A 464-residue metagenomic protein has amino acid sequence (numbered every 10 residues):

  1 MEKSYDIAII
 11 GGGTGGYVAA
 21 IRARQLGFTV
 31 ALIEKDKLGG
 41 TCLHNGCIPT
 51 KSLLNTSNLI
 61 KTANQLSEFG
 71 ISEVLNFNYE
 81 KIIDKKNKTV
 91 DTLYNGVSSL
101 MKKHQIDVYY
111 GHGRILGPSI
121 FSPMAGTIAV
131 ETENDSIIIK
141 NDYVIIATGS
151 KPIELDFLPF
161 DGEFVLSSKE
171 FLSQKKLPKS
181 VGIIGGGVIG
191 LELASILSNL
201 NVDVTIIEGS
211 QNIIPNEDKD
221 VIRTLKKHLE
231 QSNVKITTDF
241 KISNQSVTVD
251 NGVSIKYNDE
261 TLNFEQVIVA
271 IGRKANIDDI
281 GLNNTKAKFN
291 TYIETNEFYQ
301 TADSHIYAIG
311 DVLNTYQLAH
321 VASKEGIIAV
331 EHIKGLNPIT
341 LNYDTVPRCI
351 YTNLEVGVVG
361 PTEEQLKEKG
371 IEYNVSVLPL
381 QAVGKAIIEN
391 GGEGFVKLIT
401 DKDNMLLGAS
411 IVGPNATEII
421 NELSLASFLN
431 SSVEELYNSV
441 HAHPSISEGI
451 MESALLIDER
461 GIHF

Functional and structural regions predicted by a protein language model:
E2-K3, H44-N45, P49-N141, E217-N244 (+1 more regions): N-terminal Rossmann-like dinucleotide/flavin-binding domain of flavoprotein oxidoreductases that bind FAD/FMN
I7, T14-L93, I196-N216, D344: Beta1-alpha1 glycine-rich phosphate/pyrophosphate-binding loop at the start of Rossmann-like nucleotide-binding domains
A8-G15, A19-D36, T41, I48 (+4 more regions): Flexible, glycine-rich terminal cap/loop adjacent to redox cofactors in electron-transfer oxidoreductases
A8-I10, G113, I138-G149, I183-I184 (+2 more regions): Short hydrophobic core segments
C47, Y143-D203, I207, N283-A302: Glycine-rich dinucleotide-binding loop and its adjacent helix/turn
T89-Y94, S98, L172-S173, P178-G182 (+5 more regions): Rossmann-like dinucleotide-binding cores of NAD(P)H-dependent redox enzymes
D107-Y110, R114-T132, I139, L200-E297 (+1 more regions): A Rossmann-like FAD-binding core segment of flavoenzymes
D161-L177, L262-G335: FAD-site-proximal beta/loop scaffold in flavoenzymes
